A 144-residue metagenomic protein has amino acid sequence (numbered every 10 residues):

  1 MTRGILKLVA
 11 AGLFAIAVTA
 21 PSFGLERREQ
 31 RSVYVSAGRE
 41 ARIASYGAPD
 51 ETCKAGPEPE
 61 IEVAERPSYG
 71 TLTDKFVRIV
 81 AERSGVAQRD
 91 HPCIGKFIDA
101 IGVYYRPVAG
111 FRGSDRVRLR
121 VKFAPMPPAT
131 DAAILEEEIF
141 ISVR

Functional and structural regions predicted by a protein language model:
M1-A10: Bacterial N-terminal signal peptides that target proteins for export
V9-A17: Bacterial N-terminal signal peptides
T19-P21: N-terminal signal peptide c-region/cleavage motif recognized by signal peptidases
F23-R66, F123-R144: Extracellular interdomain linkers/hinges and stalk-like, low-complexity segments in secreted or single-pass
T52-K96: Surface-exposed or secretory-pathway low-complexity segments enriched in glycine-proline and Ser/Thr/acidic residues
K96-G102: Aromatic sugar-binding surface patches on proteins that engage polysaccharides or sugar-phosphate polymers
V103-Y105, R112-P125: A short beta-strand micro-motif common to beta-rich folds, especially ectodomain repeats
